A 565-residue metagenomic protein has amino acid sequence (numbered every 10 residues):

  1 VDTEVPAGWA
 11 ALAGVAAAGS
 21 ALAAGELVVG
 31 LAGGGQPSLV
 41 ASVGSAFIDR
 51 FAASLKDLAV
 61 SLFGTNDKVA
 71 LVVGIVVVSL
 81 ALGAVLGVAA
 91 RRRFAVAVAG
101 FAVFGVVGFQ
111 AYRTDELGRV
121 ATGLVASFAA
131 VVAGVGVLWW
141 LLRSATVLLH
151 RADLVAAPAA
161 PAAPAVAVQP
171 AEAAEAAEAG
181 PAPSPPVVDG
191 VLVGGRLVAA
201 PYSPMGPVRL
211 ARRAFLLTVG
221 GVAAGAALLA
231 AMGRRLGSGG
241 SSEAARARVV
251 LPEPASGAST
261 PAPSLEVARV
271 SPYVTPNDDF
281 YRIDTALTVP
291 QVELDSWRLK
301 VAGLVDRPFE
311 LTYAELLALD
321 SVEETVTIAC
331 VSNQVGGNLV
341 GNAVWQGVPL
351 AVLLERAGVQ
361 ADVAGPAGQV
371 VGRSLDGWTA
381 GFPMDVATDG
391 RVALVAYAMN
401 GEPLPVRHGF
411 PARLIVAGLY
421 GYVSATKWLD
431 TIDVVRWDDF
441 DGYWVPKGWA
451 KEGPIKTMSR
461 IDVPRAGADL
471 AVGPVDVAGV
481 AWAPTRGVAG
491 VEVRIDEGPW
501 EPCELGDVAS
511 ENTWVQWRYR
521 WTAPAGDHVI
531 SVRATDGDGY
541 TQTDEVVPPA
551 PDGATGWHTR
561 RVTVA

Functional and structural regions predicted by a protein language model:
V1-A95: Membrane-anchoring hydrophobic segments
D2-A7, G83-A97, G134-A160, R234-G239: Cytoplasmic membrane-interface segments at the C-terminal ends of transmembrane helices
A11-V15, V98-A99, L124, F128 (+1 more regions): Alpha-helical transmembrane segments
S20, G74-L82, V103, V125 (+3 more regions): Lipid-exposed faces of alpha-helical membrane segments in multi-pass integral membrane proteins
L80, R93-F94, G118, G136 (+1 more regions): Structured, non-membrane catalytic/scaffold regions adjacent to prosthetic-group chemistry
A99-L210: N-terminal secretory signal peptides
S203-A223: N-terminal secretory signal peptides and thylakoid transit peptides that target proteins across membranes
